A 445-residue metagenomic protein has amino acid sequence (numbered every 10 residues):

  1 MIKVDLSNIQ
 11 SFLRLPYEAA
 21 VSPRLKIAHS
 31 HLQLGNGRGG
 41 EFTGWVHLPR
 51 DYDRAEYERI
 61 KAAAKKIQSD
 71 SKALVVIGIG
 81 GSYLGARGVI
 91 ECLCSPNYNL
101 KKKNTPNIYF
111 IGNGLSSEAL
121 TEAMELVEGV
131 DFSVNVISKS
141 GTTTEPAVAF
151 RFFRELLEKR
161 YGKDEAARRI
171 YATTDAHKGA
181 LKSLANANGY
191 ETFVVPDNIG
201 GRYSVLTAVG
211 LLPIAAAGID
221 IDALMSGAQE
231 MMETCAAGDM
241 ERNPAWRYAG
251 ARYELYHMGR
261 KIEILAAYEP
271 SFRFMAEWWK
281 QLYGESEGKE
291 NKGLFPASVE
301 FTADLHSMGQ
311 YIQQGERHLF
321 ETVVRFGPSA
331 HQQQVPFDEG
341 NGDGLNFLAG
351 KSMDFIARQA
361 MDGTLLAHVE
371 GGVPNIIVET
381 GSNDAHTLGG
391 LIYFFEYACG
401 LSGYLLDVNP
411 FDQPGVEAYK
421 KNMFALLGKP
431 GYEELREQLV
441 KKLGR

Functional and structural regions predicted by a protein language model:
M1-K65, E339-F347, L435-R445: Extended, charge-enriched "interface" segments that sit outside catalytic cores
R59-K72, A123-D131, R252-K261, I312-R317: Glycine-rich phosphate/diphosphate-binding loops that line cofactor/substrate pockets in enzymes
K65-G238, A425: Glycine-rich phosphate-binding loops that contact phosphosugars or nucleotide phosphates
E91-C94, M124-V127, R151-F153, N186-N188 (+4 more regions): Short, solvent-exposed amphipathic alpha-helical segments in soluble enzyme and RNA/protein-processing domains
S138-T143, P213-I219, S271, P328-A330 (+2 more regions): A generic structural motif
R160-T322, G327-A330, G415-R445: Active-site phosphate/pyrophosphate-binding segments
A297-D384: Helicase-primase coupling helices
I376-V378, S382-R445: C-terminal helical/tail subdomains of lipid-metabolizing enzymes
